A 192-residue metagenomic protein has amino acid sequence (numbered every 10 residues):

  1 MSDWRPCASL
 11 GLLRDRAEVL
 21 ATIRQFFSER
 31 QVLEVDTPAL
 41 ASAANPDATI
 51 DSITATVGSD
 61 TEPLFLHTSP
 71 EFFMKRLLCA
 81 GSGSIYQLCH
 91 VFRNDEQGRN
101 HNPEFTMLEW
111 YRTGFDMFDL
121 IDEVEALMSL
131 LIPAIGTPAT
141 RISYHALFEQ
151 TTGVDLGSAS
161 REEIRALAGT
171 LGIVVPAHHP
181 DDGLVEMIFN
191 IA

Functional and structural regions predicted by a protein language model:
M1-D119, A166-H178, D182-A192: Class II aminoacyl-tRNA synthetase-like tRNA-binding/catalytic domains
E18, D119-D122, I142, A159: Generic recognition of short, well-ordered alpha-helical interface segments
S42, E125, E162-E163: Residue-level detector of alpha-helical recognition elements and their boundaries
W110-A134: Well-ordered alpha/beta subsegment
L130-A192: Metal-assisted phosphate- and nucleotidyl-transfer catalytic regions
